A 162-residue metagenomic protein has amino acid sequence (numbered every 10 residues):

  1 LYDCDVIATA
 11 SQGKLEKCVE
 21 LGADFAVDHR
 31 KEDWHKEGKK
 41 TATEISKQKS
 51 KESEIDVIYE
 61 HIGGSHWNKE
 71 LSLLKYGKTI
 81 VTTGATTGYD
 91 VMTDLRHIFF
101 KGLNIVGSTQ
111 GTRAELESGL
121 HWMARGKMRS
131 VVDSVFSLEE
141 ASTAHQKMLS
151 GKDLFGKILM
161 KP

Functional and structural regions predicted by a protein language model:
L1-H66: Adenosine-nucleotide cofactor-binding segment
Q12-G13, T86, G111: Residues in the short beta-alpha loop(s) of Rossmann-like NAD(P)-binding domains
C18, I58, E70, I105 (+1 more regions): Terminal peptide-recognition signature
H35, I55, W67, L95 (+3 more regions): A general structural signal for well-ordered alpha-helical segments in protein cores
S65-W67, G88-Y89: Short glycine-rich, flexible loops that bind phosphorylated cofactors or substrates
S72-L74: Conserved helix-to-beta-strand junction in the class I
Y76-T83, M92-S134: Rossmann-fold dehydrogenase core element
R113-P162: C-terminal hydrophobic helical "lid"/dimerization subdomain of Rossmann-like NAD(P)H-dependent oxidoreductases
